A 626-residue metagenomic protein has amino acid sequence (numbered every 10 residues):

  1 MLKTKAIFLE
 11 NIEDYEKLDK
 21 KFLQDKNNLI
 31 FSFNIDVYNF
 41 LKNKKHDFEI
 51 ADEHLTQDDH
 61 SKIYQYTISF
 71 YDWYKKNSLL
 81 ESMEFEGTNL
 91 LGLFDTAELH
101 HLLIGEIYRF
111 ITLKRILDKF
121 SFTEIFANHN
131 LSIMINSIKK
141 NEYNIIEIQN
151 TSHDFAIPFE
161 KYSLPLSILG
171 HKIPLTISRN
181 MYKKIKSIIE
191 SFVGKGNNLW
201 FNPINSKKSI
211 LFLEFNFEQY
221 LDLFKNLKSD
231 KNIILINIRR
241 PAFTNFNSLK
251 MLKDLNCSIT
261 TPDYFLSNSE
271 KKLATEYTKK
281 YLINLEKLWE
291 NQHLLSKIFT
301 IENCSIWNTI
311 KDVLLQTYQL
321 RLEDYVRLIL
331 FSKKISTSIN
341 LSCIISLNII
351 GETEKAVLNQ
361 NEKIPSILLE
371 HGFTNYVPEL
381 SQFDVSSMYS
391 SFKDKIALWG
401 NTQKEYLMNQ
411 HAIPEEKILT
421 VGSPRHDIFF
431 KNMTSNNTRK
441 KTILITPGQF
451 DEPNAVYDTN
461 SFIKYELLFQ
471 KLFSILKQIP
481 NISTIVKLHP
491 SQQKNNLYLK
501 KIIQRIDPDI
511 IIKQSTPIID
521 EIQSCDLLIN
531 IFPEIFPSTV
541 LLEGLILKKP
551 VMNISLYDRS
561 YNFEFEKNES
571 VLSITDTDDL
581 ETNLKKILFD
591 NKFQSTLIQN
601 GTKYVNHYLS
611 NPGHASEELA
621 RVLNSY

Functional and structural regions predicted by a protein language model:
M1-Y626: Catalytic-core helical/loop segments in enzymes performing group transfer/polymerization on anionic/lipid-linked
